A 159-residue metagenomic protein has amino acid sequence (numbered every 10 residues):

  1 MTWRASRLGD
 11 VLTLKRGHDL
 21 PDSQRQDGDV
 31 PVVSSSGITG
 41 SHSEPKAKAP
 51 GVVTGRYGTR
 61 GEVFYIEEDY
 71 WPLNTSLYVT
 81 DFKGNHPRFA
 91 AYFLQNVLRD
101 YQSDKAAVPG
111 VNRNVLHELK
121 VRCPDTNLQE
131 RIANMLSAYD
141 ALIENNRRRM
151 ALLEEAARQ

Functional and structural regions predicted by a protein language model:
M1-S34, K120-Q159: Non-catalytic DNA-recognition/assembly elements of restriction-modification systems
S34-D100, D104-A107, N112-L116: A short beta-sheet element
